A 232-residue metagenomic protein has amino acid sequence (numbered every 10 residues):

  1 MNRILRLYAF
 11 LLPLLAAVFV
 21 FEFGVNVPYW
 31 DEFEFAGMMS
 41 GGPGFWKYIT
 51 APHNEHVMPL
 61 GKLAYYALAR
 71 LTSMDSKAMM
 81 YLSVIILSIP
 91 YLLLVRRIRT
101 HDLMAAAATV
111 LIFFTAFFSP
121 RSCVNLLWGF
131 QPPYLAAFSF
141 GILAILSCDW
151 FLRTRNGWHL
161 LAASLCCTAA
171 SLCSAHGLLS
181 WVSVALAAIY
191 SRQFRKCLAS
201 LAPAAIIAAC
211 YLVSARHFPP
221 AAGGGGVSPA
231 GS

Functional and structural regions predicted by a protein language model:
F23-P28, G42-R70, M74-M80, V84 (+1 more regions): Membrane-proximal lumenal/periplasmic loop motifs of glycosylation machinery
Y65-A69, M79-L93, P133-F140: Transmembrane alpha-helices of multi-pass, membrane-embedded glycan-processing enzymes that use lipid-linked
Y81-A105, T109, L143-S147: Transmembrane-helix motifs of polytopic, lipid-linked glycan transferases
A107-F140: Aromatic- and kink-enriched transmembrane "portal" helix at the membrane-lumen/periplasm boundary that abuts
I112, P133-R153, W181: Specific aromatic-rich, kink-prone transmembrane helix
W150-T168, R195-S200: Short hydrophobic alpha-helices at membrane interfaces in multi-pass membrane enzymes
H159-C173, L178-A188: Membrane-interface alpha helices of multi-pass inner-membrane proteins
L179-A209: Perimembrane helix-loop-helix junctions
